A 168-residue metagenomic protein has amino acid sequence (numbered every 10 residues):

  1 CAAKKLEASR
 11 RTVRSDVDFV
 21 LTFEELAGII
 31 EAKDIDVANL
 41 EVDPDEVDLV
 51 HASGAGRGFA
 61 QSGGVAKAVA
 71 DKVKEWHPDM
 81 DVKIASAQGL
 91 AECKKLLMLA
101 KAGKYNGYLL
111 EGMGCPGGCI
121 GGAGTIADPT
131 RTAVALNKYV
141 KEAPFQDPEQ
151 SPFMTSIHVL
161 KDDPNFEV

Functional and structural regions predicted by a protein language model:
A2-V168: Iron-sulfur-associated redox domains of electron-transfer enzymes in respiratory and anaerobic energy metabolism
